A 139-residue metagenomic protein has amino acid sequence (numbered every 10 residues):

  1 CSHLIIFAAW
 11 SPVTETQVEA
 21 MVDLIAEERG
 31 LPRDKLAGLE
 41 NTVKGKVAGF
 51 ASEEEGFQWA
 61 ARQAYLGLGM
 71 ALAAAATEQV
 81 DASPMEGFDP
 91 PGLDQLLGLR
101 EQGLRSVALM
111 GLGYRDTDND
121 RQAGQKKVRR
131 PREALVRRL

Functional and structural regions predicted by a protein language model:
C1-L139: Acidic, surface-exposed loops and disordered segments
